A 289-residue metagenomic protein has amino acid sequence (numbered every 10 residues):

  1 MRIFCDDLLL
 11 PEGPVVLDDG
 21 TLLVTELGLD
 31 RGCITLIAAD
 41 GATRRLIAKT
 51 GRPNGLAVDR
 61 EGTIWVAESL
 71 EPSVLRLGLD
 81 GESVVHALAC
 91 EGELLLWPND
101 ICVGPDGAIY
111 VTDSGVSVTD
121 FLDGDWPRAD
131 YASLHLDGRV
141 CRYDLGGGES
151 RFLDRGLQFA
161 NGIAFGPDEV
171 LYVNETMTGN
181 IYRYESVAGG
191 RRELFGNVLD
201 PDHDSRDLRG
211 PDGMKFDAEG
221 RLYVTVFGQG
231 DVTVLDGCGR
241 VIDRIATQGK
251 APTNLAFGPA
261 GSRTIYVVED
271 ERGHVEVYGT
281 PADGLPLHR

Functional and structural regions predicted by a protein language model:
M1-L8, H288-R289: A short helix->beta-strand "capping" segment at the edge of beta-propeller domains
D6-T21, K49-E68, S73, C90-I109 (+5 more regions): Beta-rich, blade/repeat-based domains predominating in secreted/periplasmic proteins but also intracellular
L27-L29, S69, S114-V116, T176 (+3 more regions): Short loop/turn segments immediately following the C-termini of beta-strands
C33-T35, S73-L75, G138-C141, N180-Y182 (+2 more regions): A short loop-to-beta-strand structural motif that recurs across blades of beta-propeller domains
I37-A42, G78-E82, D144-G148, E185-G189 (+2 more regions): Short loop/turn segments that connect beta-strands within beta-propeller blades
R44-A48, V84-L88, R151-R155, R191-L199 (+2 more regions): Beta-propeller fold detector
T112-H135: Short, conserved, GDST-rich strand-edge loop motifs in beta-rich repeat architectures
E175, G179-N180, R192, G196-R240: Loop/turn-rich, solvent-exposed surfaces of beta-rich toroidal or solenoidal domains
